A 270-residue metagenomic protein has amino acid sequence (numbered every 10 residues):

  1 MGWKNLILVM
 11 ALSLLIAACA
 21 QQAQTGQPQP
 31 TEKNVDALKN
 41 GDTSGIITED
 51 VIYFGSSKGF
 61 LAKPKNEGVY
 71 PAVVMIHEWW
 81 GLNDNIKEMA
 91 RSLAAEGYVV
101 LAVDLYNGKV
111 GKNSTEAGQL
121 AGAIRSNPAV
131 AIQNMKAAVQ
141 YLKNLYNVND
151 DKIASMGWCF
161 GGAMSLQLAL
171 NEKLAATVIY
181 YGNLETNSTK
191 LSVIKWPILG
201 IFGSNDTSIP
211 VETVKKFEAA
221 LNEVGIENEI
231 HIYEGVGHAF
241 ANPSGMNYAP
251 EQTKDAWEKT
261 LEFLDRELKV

Functional and structural regions predicted by a protein language model:
I16-A18: C-terminal motif of bacterial Sec signal peptides marking the signal peptidase cleavage site
A20-Q22: Bacterial signal peptide processing site
Q24-N144, S244: Serine-hydrolase catalytic machinery in alpha/beta-hydrolase-like enzymes
M89, P210-A220: Short alpha-helix in the alpha/beta-hydrolase fold that links the catalytic acid
K136-I194: Primarily recognizes the serine-hydrolase "nucleophile elbow" in alpha/beta-hydrolase and SGNH/GDSL folds
G200-F202: Short beta-strand/loop motif that positions the catalytic acidic residue of the alpha/beta-hydrolase fold
N205-I209: Acidic catalytic loop of the alpha/beta-hydrolase fold
N222-V270: C-terminal catalytic histidine-bearing segment of alpha/beta-hydrolase fold enzymes
